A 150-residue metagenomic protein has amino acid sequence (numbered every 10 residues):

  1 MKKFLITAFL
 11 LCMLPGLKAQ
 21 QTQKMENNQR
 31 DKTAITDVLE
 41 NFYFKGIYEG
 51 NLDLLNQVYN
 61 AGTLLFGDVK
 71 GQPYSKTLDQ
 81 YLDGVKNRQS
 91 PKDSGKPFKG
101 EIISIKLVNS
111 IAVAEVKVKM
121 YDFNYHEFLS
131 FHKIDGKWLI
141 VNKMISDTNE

Functional and structural regions predicted by a protein language model:
M1-E26: Bacterial Sec-dependent N-terminal signal peptides
Q20-D53: Short, low-complexity N-terminal intrinsically disordered segments enriched in polar/charged residues
G50-G62, F66: Short, well-ordered alpha-helical segments enriched in acidic and aromatic residues
Y59, V118-M120, M144: Short beta-strand segments enriched in hydrophobic/aromatic residues within well-folded beta-rich domains
L64-Y74: A short gly/proline-enriched turn/hairpin at secondary-structure junctions
V69, L78-F123: Surface-exposed, charged secondary-structure patches
N124-E150: Short beta-strand edge/turn micro-motifs at domain boundaries
